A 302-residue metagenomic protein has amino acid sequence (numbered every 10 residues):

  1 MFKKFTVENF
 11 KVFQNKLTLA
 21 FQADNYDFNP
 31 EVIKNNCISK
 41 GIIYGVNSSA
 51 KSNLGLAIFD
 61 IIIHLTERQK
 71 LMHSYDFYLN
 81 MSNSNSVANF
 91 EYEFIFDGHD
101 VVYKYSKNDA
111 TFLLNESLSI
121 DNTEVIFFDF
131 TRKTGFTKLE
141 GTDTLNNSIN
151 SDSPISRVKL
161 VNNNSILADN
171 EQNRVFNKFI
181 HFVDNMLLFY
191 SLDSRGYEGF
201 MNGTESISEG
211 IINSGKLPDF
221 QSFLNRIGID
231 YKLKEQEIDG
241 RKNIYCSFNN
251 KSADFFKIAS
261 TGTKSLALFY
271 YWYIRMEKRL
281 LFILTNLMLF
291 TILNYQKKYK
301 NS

Functional and structural regions predicted by a protein language model:
M1-L65, S247-S302: Switch/communication elements of ASCE P-loop NTPase nucleotide-binding domains
K4, E67-E277: Phosphate-coordinating catalytic segments in nucleotide- and nucleic-acid-processing enzymes
